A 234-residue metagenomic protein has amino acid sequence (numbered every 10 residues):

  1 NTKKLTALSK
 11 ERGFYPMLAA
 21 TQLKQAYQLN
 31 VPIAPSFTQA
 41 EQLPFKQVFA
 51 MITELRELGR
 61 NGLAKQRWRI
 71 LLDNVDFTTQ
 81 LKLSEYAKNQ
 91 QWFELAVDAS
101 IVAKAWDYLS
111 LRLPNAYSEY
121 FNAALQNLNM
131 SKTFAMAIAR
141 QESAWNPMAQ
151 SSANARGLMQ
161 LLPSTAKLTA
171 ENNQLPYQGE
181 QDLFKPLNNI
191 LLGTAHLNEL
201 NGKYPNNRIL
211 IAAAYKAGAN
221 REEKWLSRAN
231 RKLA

Functional and structural regions predicted by a protein language model:
K3-T6, M17-Q22, M51, L63-A234: Catalytic glycan-binding domains that act on GlcNAc-containing polysaccharides
S9-Y15: Short solvent-exposed coil/turn linkers within tandem alpha-helical repeat scaffolds
E11, Q25-A26, G218: Phosphate/oxyanion-binding loops and surfaces in catalytic or ligand/nucleic-acid-binding neighborhoods
R12, F45, N61, D76-F77: Alpha-helix initiation and capping sites
K24-F37, G59-W68: Repeat-mediated protein-protein interaction surfaces in helical alpha-solenoids
A34-K46, L109-R112: TPR-adjacent "capping" and linker segments in tetratricopeptide-repeat scaffold/adaptor proteins
Q39-L58, G62: Long alpha-helical HEAT/HEAT-like repeat alpha-solenoid scaffolds in very large eukaryotic proteins, especially those
